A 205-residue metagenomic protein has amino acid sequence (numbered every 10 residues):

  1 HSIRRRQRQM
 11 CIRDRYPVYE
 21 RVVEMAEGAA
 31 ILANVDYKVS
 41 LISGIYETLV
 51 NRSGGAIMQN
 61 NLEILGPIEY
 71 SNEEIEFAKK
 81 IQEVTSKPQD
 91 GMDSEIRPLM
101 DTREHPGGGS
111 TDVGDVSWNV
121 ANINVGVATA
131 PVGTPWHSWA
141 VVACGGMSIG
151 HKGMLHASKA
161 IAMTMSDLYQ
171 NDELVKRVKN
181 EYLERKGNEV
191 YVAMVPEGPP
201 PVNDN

Functional and structural regions predicted by a protein language model:
H1-I12: Single conserved hydrophobic/aromatic residue that forms the stacking wall/gate of nucleotide- or nucleobase-binding
R6, Y37-S43, E73-E74, V178-Y182: Beta-strand segments within the central parallel beta-sheet cores of soluble alpha/beta enzyme folds
Q9, S40-I42, G126-A128: Generic beta-strand/beta-sheet core signal
I12-R15, Y19, E47, N51 (+5 more regions): Generic structural signal for well-ordered, non-membrane alpha-helical segments in soluble metabolic enzymes
R13-S40, E47-G91: Acidic-enriched catalytic cores of C-N bond-cleaving enzymes acting on peptides and small amides
M58, V116, I161: Divalent metal-coordination and catalytic microenvironments
I75-S158, K176-N205: Zn-dependent metallopeptidase/amidohydrolase metal-coordination segment
A162-Q170: Short glycine/serine- and small hydrophobic-enriched flexible loop segments
